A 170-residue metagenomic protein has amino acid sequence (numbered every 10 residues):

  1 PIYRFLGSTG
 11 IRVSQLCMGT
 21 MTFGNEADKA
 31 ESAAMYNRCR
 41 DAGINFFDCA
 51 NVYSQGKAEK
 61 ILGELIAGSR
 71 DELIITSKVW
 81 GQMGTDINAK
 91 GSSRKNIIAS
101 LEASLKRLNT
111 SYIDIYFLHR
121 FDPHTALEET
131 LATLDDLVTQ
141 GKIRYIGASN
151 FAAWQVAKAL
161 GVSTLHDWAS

Functional and structural regions predicted by a protein language model:
P1-I74: N-terminal binding-site loop/beta-alpha segment at the start of enzyme catalytic domains that lines or forms
G7-F23, T76-A89, Y112-F117: N-terminal small/glycine-rich loop or linker at the start of catalytic domains across soluble metabolic enzymes
T9, N45, C49, S77 (+3 more regions): Ser/Thr-centric signal marking residues that sit in or immediately flank functional binding/regulatory motifs
T20, C49-N51, S77-V79, R120 (+1 more regions): A cross-domain feature marking catalytic cores of carbohydrate-active enzymes and several ubiquitous metabolic/repair
A27, N37, D41, G84-S170: Glycine/proline-rich, positively charged, aromatic-decorated active-site loop/lid region on the catalytic face
I66-A67, W80, G161-T164: A generic structural signal for secondary-structure junctions that act as hinges or helix/strand caps at the edges
